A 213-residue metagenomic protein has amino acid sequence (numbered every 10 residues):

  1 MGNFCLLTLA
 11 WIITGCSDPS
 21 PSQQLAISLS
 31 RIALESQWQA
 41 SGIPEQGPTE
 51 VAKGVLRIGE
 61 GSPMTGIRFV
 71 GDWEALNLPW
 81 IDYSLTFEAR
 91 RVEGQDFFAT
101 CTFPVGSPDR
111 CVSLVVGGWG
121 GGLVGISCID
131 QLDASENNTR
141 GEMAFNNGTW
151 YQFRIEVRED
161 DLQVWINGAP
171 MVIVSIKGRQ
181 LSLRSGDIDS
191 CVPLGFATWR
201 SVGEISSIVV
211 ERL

Functional and structural regions predicted by a protein language model:
I13-G15: C-terminal motif of bacterial Sec signal peptides marking the signal peptidase cleavage site
S20-G42: Extracellular carbohydrate-recognition regions
I32, F87, I208-V210: Extracellular beta-strand elements of beta-rich domains used for carbohydrate recognition/degradation or cell-matrix
P48-G66: Short carbohydrate-recognition loop motifs
P63-C128: Secretory/extracellular carbohydrate-interaction modules and structurally similar beta-sandwich "look-alikes"
F87, W150-V157, L162-I166: Short tryptophan-centered beta-strand motifs in secreted/extracellular beta-sheet-rich domains of glycan-recognition
D130-Q152: Short, aromatic/His-centered strand-loop micro-motif at the edge of beta-sheets
V174-E204: Flexible glycan-contacting loops in extracellular carbohydrate-active proteins
